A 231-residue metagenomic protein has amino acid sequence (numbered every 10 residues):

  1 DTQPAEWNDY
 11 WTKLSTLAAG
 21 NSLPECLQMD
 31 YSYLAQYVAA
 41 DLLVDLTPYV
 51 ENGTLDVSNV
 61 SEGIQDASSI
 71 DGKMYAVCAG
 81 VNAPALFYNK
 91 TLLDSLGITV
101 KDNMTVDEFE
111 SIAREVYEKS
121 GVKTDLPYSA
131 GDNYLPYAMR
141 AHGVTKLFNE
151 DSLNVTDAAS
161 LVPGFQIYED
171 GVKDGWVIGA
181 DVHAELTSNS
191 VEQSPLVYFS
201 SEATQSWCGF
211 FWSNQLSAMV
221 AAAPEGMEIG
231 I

Functional and structural regions predicted by a protein language model:
D1-S32: Early extracytoplasmic/lumenal segment of secretory-pathway proteins
W11-L23, L93, S111-E115, S188-G209: Short helices/loops that flank or line small-molecule/ion binding pockets
Y31-A83, D107: Hinge/lid segment of periplasmic solute-binding proteins
L34-V38, W212-M227: A ligand-binding cleft/hinge motif common to bilobed small-molecule-binding domains
T47-V60, D102, D125, T145-Q166 (+2 more regions): Short, solvent-exposed loop/beta-turn-alpha elements that line the ligand-binding surface or hinge of extracytoplasmic
P84-Y88: Short glycine- and hydrophobic/aromatic-rich loop-to-beta-strand nucleating segment in the catalytic cores
L96, D174, A221-I231: Extracytoplasmic/periplasmic substrate-recognition and gating elements
A113-R114, L153-S190: Glycine-centered hinge/linker elements that transmit conformational signals in sensory and ligand-binding systems
